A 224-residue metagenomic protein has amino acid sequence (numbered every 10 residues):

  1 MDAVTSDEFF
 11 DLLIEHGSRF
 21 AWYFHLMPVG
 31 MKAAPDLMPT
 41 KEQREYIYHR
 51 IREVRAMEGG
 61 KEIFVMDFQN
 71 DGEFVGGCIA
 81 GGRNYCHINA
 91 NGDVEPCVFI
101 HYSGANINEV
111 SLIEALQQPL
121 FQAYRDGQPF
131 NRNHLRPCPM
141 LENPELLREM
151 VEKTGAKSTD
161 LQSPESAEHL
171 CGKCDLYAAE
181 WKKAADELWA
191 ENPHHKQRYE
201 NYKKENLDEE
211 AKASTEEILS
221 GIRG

Functional and structural regions predicted by a protein language model:
M1-G77, G81, A90-N91, E95 (+1 more regions): Radical SAM enzyme [4Fe-4S]-AdoMet core and its adjacent flexible, acidic and glycine-rich loops/tails across
F99-G224: Flexible mid-to-C-terminal extensions adjoining Fe-S/redox cofactors in radical SAM and related proteins
